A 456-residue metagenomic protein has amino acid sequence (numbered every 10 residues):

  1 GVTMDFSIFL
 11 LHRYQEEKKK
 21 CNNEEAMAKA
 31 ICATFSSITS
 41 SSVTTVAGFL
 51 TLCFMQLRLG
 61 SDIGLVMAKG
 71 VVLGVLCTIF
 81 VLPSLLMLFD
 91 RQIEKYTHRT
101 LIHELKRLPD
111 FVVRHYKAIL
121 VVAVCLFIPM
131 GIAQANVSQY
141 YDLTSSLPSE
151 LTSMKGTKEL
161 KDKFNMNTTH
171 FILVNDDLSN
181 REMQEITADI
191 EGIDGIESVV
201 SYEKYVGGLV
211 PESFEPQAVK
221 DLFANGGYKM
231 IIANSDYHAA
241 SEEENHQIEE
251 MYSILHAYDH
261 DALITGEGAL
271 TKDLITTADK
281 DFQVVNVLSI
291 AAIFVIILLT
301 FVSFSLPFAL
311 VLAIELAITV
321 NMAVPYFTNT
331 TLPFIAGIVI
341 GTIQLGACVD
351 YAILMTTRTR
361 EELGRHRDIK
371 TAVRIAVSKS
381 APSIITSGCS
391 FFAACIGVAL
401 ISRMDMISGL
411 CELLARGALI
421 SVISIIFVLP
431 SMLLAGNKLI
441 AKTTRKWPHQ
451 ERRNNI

Functional and structural regions predicted by a protein language model:
G1-Y141, H256-I456: Membrane-embedded transmembrane helical bundles of large multi-pass transporters/channels
S138, T144-L306, L312-T331: Structured non-transmembrane domains adjacent to transmembrane bundles in polytopic membrane proteins
